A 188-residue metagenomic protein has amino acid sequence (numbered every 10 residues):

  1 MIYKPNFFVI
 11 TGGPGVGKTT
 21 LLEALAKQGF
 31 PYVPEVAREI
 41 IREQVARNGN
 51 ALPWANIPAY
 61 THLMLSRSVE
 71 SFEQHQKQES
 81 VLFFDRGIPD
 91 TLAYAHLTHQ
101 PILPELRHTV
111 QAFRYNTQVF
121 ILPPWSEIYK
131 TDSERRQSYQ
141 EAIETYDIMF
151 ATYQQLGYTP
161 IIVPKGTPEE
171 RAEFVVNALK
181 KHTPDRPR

Functional and structural regions predicted by a protein language model:
M1-P5: Phosphate-binding P-loop
I10: Hydrophobic anchor at the beta1->P-loop junction of P-loop NTPases
G15: Walker A (P-loop) phosphate-binding loop of P-loop NTPases
K18: Conserved lysine of the Walker
L21-L22: Post-Walker A alpha-helix
A26-R67: Conserved substrate/cofactor phosphate-moiety recognition/catalytic segment in nucleotide-dependent phosphotransferases
T61-R114: Glycine-rich phosphate-binding loop used to anchor ATP phosphates in small-molecule kinases, encompassing both
H99-G166: A glycine- and Lys/Arg-enriched "phosphate-lid" helix/loop adjacent to the NTP-binding pocket of small-molecule kinases
